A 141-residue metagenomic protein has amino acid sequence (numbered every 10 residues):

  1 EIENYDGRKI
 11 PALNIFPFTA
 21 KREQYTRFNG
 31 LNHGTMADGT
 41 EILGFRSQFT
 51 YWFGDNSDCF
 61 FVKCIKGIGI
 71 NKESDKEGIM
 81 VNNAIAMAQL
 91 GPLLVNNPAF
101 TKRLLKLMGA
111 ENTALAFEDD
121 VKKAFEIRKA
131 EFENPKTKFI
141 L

Functional and structural regions predicted by a protein language model:
E1, F18, S47-T50, Q89: Fold-independent oxyanion-binding glycine-rich loops and adjacent beta-strand/coil segments at enzyme active sites
E1-D38: Cysteine-nucleophile active-site neighborhood
I10-L13, F28, G44, K76 (+1 more regions): Hydrophobic, well-ordered secondary-structure segments
I15, G44-R46, A84-A88: Conserved beta-strand scaffold positions in the cores of enzyme catalytic domains, especially in NTP/NDP-utilizing
F18-K21, W52, K106-T113: Generic secondary-structure signature for well-ordered alpha-helical cores
A20-E23, Y51-G54, P92-N96: Short, acidic Gly/Pro/Ser/Thr-rich loop/turn segments
T35-N82: Catalytic beta-strand/loop cores that center a nucleophilic Ser/Cys/Thr and support acyl-enzyme chemistry
A84-L141: Acyltransferase
